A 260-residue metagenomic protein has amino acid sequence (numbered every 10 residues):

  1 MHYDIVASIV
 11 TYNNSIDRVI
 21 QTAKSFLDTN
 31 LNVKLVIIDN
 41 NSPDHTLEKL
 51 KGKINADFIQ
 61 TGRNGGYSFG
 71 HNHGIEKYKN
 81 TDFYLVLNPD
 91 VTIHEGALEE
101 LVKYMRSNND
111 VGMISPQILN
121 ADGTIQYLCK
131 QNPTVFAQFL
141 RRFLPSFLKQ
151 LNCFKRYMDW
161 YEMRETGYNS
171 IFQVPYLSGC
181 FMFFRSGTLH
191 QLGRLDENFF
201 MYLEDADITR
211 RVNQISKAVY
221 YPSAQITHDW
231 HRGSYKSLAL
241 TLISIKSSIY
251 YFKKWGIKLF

Functional and structural regions predicted by a protein language model:
N14-D28: Short, well-formed alpha-helical segments that are part of the catalytic scaffolds of diverse glycosyltransferases
I16, D39-E48, R63: A conserved acidic beta->alpha catalytic loop
N32-N41, I59-T61: Short beta-strand/loop segment that forms part of the nucleotide-sugar
Q60-K79: Glycine-rich, basic loop-to-helix element that forms the pyrophosphate-binding segment of sugar-nucleotide handling
Y84: Short aromatic/hydrophobic "clamp" motif used to bind/position activated sugar donors
E95-L128: Conserved donor NDP-sugar-binding/catalytic core segment of glycosyltransferases
P133-V174: Short, flexible, basic/aromatic active-site loop/helix in glycosyltransferases
T166-R194, N198-Q225: A short, conserved alpha-helix in the catalytic core of glycosyltransferases
